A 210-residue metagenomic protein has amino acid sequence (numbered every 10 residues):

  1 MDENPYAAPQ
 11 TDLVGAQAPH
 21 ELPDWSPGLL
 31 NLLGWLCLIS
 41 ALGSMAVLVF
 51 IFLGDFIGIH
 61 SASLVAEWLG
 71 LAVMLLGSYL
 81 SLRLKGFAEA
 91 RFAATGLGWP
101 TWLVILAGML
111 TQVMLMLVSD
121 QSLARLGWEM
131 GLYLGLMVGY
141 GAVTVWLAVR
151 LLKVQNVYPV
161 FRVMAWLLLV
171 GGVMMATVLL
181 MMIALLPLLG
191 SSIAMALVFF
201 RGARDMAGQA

Functional and structural regions predicted by a protein language model:
M1-G28, R204-A210: Low-complexity, intrinsically disordered extramembrane tails and loops of integral membrane proteins
E21-A207: Hydrophobic, aromatic-enriched alpha-helical segments typical of multi-pass transmembrane helices
